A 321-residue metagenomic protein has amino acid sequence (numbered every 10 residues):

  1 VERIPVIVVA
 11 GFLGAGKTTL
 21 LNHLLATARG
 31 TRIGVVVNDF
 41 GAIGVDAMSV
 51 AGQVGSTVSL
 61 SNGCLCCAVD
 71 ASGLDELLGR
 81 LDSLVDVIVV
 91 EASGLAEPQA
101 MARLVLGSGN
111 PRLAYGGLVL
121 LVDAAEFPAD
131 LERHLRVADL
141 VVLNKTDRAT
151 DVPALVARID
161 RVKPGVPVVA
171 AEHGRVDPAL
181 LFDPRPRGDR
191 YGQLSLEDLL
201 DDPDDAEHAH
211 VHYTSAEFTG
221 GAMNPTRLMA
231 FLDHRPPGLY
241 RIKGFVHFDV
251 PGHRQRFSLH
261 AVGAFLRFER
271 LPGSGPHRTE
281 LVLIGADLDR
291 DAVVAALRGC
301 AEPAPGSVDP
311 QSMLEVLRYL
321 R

Functional and structural regions predicted by a protein language model:
E2-A129: Nucleotide-state-sensitive switch-loop elements of NTP-binding domains
V36-N38, L120-D123, V142-K145, T219 (+1 more regions): Conserved beta-strand segments of the P-loop GTPase G domain that flank and frequently precede/overlap
A100, R133, P153-A154: Generic recognition of short, well-ordered alpha-helical segments
D130-V137: Membrane-proximal helix-turn-helix segments that form the acceptor-binding/catalytic region of lipid-linked
V137-L140, T146-T279, A286-R321: C-terminal accessory "lid"/substrate-recognition subdomains
